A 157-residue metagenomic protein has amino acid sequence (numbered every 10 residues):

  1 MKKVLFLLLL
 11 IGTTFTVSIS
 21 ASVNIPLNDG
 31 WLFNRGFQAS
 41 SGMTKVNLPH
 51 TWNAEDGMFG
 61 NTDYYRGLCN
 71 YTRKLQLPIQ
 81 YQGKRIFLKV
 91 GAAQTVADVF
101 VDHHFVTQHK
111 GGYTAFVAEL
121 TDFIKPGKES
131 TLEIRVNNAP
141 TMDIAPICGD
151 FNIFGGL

Functional and structural regions predicted by a protein language model:
V4-L5, N47, I86-G91: Residue-level detector of intrinsically disordered/flexible regions characterized by low predicted structural confidence
V4-T14: Sec-dependent N-terminal signal peptides
F6-L7, T51, L77: General helical structural elements
S20-M58, T131, R135, T141: Accessory carbohydrate-binding/adhesion or oligomerization-edge regions at the termini of glycan-active proteins
I25, N34-F37, R66-L157: Accessory beta-strand-rich segments of carbohydrate-active enzymes
G57-T62, I147: Short, P/G- and charge-enriched loop/turn segments at secondary-structure junctions
